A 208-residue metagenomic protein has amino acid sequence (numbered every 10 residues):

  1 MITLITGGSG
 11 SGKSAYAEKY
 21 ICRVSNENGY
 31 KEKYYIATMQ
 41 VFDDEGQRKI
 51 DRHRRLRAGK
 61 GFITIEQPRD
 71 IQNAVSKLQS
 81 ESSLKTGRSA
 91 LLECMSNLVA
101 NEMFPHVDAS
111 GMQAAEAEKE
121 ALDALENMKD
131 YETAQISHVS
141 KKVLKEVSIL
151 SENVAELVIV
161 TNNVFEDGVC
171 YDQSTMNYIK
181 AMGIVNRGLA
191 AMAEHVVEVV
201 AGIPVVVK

Functional and structural regions predicted by a protein language model:
I2-L4, E32, S89-L91, E156-V158: Residue-level preference for the first positions of well-ordered beta-strands
I2-S80: Conserved P-loop
A17, H53, L91, N162 (+1 more regions): Residue-level signal for inorganic ion chemistry
N28-Y30, R57-G59, K85, E152-V154 (+1 more regions): Short, well-ordered coil/turn elements that cap or connect secondary structure elements
I36, T64-E66, L91-C94, I159-V160 (+1 more regions): Short, conserved beta-strand edge motifs with alternating hydrophobic and charged residues
Q40-D43, S96-L98, V164-E166, I203-V205: Conserved nucleotide-binding/hydrolysis micro-motifs of P-loop NTPases
K60-S137: Helix-adjacent hinge/juxtasegments
F104-K208: Replace "adjacent to P-loop NTPase cores in ATP/GTP-dependent enzymes" with "adjacent to NTP-binding cores
